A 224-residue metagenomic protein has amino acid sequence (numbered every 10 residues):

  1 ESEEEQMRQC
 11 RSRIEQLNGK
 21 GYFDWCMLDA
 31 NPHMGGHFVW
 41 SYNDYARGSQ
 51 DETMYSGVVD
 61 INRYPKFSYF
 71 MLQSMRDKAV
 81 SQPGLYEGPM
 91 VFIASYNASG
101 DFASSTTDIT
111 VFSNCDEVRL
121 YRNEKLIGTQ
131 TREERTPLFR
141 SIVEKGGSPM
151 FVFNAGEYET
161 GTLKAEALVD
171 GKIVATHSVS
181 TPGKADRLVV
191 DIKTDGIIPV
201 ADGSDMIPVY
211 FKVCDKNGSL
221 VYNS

Functional and structural regions predicted by a protein language model:
E1-K172: Extended substrate-binding grooves/exosites of carbohydrate-active enzymes
Y22, A98, I197, K216-G218: Short beta-turn/strand-loop junction motif enriched in small, turn-promoting residues
A98-S105, G196-I207: Short, solvent-exposed loop/linker segments at the N-terminal edge of repeated beta-sheet extracellular domains
V111-S113, S204-Y222: Beta-strand-rich structural segments
V152-G156, S178-S180, D191: Generic structural detector for well-ordered beta-strands
G171-G183: Edge beta-strands of extracellular beta-sandwich domains
P182-D202: Low-complexity, acidic Ser/Thr/Pro/Gly-rich terminal tails and inter-domain linkers that flank the onset of structured
